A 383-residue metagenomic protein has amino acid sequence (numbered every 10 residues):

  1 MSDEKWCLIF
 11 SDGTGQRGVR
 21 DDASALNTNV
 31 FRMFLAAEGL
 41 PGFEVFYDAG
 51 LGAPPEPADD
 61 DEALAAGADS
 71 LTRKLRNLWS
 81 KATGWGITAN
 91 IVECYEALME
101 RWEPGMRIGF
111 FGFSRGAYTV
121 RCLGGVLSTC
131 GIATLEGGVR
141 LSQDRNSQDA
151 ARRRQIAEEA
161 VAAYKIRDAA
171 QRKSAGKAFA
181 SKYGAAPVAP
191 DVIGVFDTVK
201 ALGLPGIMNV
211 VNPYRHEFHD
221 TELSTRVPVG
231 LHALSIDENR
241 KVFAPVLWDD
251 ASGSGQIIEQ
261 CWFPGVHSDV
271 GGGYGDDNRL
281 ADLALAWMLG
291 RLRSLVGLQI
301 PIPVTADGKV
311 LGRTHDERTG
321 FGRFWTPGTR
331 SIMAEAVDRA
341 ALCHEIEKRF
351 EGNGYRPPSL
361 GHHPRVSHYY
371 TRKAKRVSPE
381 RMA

Functional and structural regions predicted by a protein language model:
M1-A383: Active-site- or binding-pocket-proximal scaffold segments within functional domains
